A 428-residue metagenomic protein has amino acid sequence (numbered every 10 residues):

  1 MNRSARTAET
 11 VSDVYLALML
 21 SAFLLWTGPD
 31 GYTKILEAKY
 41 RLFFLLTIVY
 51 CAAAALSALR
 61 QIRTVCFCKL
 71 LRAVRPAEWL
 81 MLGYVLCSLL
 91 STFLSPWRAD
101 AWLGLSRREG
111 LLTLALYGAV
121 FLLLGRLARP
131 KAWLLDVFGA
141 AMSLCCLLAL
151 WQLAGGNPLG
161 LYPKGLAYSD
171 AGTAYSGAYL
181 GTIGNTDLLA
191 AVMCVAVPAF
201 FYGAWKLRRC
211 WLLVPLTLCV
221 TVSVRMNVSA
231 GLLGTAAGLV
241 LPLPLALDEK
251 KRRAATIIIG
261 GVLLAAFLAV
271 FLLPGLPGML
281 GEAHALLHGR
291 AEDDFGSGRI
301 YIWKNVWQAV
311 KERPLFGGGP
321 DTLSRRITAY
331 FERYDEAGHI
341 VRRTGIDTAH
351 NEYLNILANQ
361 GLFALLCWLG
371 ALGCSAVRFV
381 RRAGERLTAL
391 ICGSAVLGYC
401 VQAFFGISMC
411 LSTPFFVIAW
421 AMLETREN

Functional and structural regions predicted by a protein language model:
R3, V11-L24, L46-L56, V85 (+9 more regions): Alpha-helical transmembrane segments of multi-pass inner-membrane proteins
A17-Y32, I48-A115, V270: N-terminal hydrophobic segments of proteins, predominantly signal-anchor/transmembrane helices of inner/organellar
P29-T33, W97, L150-P163, L272-G281 (+1 more regions): Helix-to-loop transition at the C-terminal end of transmembrane segments
D30-F44, R98-G125, G275-F295: Alpha-helical transmembrane segments and their immediate interhelical/interface regions in integral membrane proteins
G31-Y50, T348-G370: Membrane-interface anchor segments at the N-terminal boundary of transmembrane helices in multi-pass membrane enzymes
Y32-E37, W102-S106, I183-D187, M226-G234 (+2 more regions): Membrane-interface catalytic loops of GT-C/OST-like multi-pass glycosylation enzymes that act
P158-L180, G281-G296, A309, P320-A358: Interfacial juxtamembrane loops and adjacent helix segments that form the catalytic/substrate-binding surfaces
V306: Acidic/polar, glycine-anchored loop/turn motif associated with catalytic or activation segments that engage anionic
